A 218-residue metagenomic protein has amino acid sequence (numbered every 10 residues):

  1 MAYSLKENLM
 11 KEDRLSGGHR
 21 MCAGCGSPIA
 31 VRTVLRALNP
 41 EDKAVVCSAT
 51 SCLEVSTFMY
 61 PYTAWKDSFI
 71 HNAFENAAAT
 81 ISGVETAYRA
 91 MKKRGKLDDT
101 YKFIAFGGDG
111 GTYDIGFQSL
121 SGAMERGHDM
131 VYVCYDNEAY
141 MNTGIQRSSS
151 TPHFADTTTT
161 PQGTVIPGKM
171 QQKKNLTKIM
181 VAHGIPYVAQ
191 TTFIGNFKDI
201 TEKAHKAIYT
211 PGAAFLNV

Functional and structural regions predicted by a protein language model:
M1-Y3, I194-G195: Compositionally biased, low-hydrophobicity segments enriched in charged and small polar residues
Y3-Y132, I145, S150-A155, K169: Cofactor-binding active-site loop characterized by glycine-rich and histidine/acidic residues
G95-F103, D114-V131, Y135-V218: Glycine-rich ThDP/TPP pyrophosphate-binding loop and its adjacent helix/strand module within ThDP-dependent enzymes
